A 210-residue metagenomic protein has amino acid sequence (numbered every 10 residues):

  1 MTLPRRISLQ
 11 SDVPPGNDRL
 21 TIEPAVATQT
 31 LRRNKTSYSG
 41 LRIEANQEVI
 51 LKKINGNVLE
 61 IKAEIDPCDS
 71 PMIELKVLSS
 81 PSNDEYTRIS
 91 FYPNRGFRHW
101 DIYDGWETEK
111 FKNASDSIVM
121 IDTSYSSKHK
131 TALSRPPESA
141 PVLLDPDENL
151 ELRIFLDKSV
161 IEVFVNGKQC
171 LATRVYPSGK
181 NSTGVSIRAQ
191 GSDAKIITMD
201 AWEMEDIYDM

Functional and structural regions predicted by a protein language model:
M1-M210: Beta-rich accessory regions
